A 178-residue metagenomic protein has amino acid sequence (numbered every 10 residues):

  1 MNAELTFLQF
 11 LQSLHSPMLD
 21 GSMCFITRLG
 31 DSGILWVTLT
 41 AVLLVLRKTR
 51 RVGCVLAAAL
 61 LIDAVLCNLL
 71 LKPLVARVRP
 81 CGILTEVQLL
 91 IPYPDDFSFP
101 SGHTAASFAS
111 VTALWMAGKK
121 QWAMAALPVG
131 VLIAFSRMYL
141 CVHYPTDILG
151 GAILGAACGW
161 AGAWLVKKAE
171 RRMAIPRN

Functional and structural regions predicted by a protein language model:
M1-I34, N68-D95, P176-N178: N-terminal transmembrane-helix/juxtamembrane module of multi-pass inner/ER membrane proteins
M18-L19, K48-G53, G118-A125: Membrane-helix interface segments
D31, L46-R47, V75-A76, L140-Y144 (+1 more regions): Short helix-capping/hinge motifs at transmembrane helix termini and TM-loop junctions
S32-G33, L60, A64, T104: Transmembrane alpha-helical core positions of polytopic small-molecule transporters
L39-V65: Interfacial segments of alpha-helical transmembrane regions
L43, C67, L71-A76, W115 (+1 more regions): Membrane-water interface at transmembrane helix exits
A58-P73, M124-S136: Small-polar-interrupted transmembrane alpha-helices in polytopic inner-membrane proteins
T85-N178: Membrane-embedded catalytic cores of phosphoryl/pyrophosphoryl-handling enzymes
